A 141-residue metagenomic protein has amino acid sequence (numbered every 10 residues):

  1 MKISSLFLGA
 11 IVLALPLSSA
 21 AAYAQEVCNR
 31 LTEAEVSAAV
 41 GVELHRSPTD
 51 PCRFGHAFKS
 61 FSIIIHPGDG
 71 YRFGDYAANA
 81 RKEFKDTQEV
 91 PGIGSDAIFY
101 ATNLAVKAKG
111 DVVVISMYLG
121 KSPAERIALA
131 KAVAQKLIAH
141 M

Functional and structural regions predicted by a protein language model:
M1-S5: Positively charged n-region of N-terminal signal peptides that target proteins for export
L8-S18: Bacterial N-terminal signal peptides
G9, Y23, K82-K85: Short, functionally important structural connectors and interaction interfaces within domains
S18-A24: Sec/Tat signal peptide C-region and signal peptidase I cleavage site
V27-C28: A structural boundary signal for the start of the first folded domain, especially the loop/turn and N-capping region
L31, E35, A39, D75 (+1 more regions): Extracytoplasmic/secreted proteins, especially bacterial periplasmic and envelope-associated proteins
A34, A38-A101, A108-K109: Short, solvent-exposed recognition patches
D86-M141: A short, solvent-exposed beta-edge/loop patch
